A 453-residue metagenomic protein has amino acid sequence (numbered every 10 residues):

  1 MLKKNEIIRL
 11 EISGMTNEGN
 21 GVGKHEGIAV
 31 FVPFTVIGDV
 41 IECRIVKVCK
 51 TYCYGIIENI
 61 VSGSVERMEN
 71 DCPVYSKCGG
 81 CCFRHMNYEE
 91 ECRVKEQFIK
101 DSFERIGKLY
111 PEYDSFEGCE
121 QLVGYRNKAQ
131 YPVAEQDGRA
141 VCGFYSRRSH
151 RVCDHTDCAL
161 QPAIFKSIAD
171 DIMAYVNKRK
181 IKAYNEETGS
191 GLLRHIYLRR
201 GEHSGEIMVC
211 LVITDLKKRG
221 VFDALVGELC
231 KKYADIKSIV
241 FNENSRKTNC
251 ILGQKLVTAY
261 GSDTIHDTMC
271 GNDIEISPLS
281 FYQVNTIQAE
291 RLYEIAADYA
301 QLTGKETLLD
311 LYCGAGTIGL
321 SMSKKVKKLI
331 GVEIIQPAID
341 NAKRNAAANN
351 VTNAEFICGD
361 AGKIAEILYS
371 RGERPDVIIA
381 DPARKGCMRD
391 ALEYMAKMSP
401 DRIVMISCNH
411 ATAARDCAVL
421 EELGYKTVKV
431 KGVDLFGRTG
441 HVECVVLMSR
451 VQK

Functional and structural regions predicted by a protein language model:
M1-V74, E355, G362-K363: Terminal RNA-binding accessory module
L2-R9, N17, K217-K453: Rossmann-like S-adenosyl-L-methionine
G21-E26, G143-S146, C210-V212, A342: Short, acidic/hydrophobic/Gly-rich beta-strand patch recurrent on exposed beta strands that often constitutes part
G38, Q161, N285: Short, conserved phosphate/pyrophosphate- and ester-handling motifs at nucleotide-, phospho-/glycolipid
E58-N70, S76-A183, H203: Extended interfacial segments that mediate partner engagement and assembly in macromolecular machines
D114-L122, E186, H195, R199 (+1 more regions): Short, solvent-exposed loop/turn elements at beta->coil junctions and helix N-caps that rim active or binding pockets
V152-L192, D215-V240: Internal alpha/beta scaffold segment
L198, G205-T214, D273-S277: Short, aliphatic-rich beta-strand segments
